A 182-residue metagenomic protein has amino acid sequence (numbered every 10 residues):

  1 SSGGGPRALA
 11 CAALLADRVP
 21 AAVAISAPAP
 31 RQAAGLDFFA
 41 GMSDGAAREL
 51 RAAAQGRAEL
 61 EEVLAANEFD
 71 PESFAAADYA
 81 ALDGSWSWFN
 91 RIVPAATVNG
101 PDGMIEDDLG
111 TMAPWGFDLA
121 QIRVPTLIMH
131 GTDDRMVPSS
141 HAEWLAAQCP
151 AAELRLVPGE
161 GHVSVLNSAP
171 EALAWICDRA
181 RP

Functional and structural regions predicted by a protein language model:
S1-A34: Conserved hydrolase catalytic core segment
A22-Q55: Flexible "cap/lid" loop of the alpha/beta hydrolase fold
V23, L127-M129, R155: Hydrophobic/aromatic beta-strand patches that form the interior of the parallel beta-sheet core in alpha/beta enzyme
M42-F117: Alpha/beta-hydrolase
A113-R123, S139: The feature captures the conserved acid-bearing segment of alpha/beta-hydrolase catalytic domains
I122, I128-H130, D134: Short beta-strand/loop motif that positions the catalytic acidic residue of the alpha/beta-hydrolase fold
R135-H141: Conserved alpha/beta-hydrolase "acid-adjacent" motif
A152-P182: Catalytic active-site module of serine/aspartate enzymes centered on a nucleophile-bearing elbow/loop
